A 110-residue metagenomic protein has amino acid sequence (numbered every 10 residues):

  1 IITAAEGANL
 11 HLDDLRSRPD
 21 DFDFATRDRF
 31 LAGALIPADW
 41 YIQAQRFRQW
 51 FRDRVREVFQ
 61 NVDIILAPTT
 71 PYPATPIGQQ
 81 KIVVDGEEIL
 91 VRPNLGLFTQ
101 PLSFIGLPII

Functional and structural regions predicted by a protein language model:
I2-R52, Y72, I77, I110: Short helix-loop capping/hinge segments that flank enzyme active sites or metal/cofactor-binding pockets
F59: Basic phosphate/pyrophosphate-binding loop/patch that engages nucleotide-derived ligands
D63: Conserved acidic residues
V84-L97: A short acidic, glycine-rich active-site loop that binds or catalyzes chemistry on phosphate/adenosine moieties
P101-S103: Conserved short alpha-helical elements in the N-terminal third of ANL/AMP-binding
G106: A short alpha->beta transition loop at the rim of the catalytic pocket in nucleotide-sugar-dependent
